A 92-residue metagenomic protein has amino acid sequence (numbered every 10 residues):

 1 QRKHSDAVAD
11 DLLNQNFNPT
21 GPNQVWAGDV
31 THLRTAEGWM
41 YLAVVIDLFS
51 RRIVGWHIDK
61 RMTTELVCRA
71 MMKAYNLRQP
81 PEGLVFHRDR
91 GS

Functional and structural regions predicted by a protein language model:
Q1-S92: Charged DNA-binding/catalytic regions of mobile-element recombinases
